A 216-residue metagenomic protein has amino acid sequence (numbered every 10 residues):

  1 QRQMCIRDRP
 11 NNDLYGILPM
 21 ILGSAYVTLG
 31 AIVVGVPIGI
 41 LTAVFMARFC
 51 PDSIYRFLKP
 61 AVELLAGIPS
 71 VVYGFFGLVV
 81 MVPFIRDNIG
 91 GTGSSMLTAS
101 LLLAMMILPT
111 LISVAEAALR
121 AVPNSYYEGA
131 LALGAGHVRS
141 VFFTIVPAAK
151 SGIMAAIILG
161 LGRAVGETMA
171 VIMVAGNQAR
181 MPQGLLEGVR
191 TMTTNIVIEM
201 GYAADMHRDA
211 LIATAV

Functional and structural regions predicted by a protein language model:
R2-I6: Short, small-residue-biased leader/transition segments that mark boundaries at the very start of proteins
M20, S24, P60-E63, G67 (+2 more regions): Residue-level signal for discrete positions within transmembrane alpha-helices of multi-pass small-molecule
G30-V62, P83: Transmembrane-helix boundary motif in ABC transporter permease subunits
E63-L103, I107: Generic hydrophobic transmembrane alpha-helix motif, especially the helices
P69, L133-G134, P147: Glycine/proline-centered hinge or cleavage motifs at structural transition points of membrane proteins
V114-A115, H137-M173: Transmembrane alpha-helices
A115-E128, G136-H137: Membrane-helix/interface signature in polytopic inner-membrane proteins
V171-V216: Interhelical loop and adjacent transmembrane-helix boundary motif in polytopic membrane transport permeases
